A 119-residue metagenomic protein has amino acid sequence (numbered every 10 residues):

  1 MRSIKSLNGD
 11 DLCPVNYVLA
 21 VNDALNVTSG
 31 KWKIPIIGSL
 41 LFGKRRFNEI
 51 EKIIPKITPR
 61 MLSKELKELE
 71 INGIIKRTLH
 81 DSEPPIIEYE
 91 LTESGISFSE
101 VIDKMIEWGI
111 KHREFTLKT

Functional and structural regions predicted by a protein language model:
M1-Y17, I53, E65: Recognition helices and adjacent regulatory flanks at domain boundaries
V15-M61, H80, E88: N-terminal helix-turn-helix DNA-binding core of bacterial DNA-binding proteins
V18-V21, S99-G109, R113: Hydrophobic alpha-helical core bundles mediating ligand binding, dimerization, or RNAP-core interactions
L62, L66-L69: Basic amphipathic alpha-helical segments that dock to polyanions
D81-M105: Basic, amphipathic "hinge/linker" alpha-helix immediately C-terminal to the N-terminal HTH DNA-binding motif
E114-T119: Short, charged recognition helix plus adjacent turn of helix-turn-helix-like nucleic-acid-binding domains
